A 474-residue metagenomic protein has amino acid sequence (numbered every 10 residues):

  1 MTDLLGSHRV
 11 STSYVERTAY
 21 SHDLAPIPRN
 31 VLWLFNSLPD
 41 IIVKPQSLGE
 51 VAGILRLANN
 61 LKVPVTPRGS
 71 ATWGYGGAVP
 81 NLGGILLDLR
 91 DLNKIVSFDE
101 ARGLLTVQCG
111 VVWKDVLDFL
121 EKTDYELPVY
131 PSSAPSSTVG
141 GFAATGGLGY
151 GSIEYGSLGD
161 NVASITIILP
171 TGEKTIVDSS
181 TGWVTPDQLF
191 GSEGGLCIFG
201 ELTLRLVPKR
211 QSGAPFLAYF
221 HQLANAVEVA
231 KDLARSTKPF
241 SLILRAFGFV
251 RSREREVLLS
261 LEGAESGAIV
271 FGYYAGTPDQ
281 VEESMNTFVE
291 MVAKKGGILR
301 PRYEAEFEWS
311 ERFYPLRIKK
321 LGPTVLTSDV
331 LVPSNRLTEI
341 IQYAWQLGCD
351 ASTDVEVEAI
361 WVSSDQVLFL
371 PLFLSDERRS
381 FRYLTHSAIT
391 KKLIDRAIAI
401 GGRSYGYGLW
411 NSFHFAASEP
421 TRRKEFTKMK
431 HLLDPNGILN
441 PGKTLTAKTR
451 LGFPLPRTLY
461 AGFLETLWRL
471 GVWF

Functional and structural regions predicted by a protein language model:
M1-L32, N60-P64, S70, M291-F307 (+2 more regions): N-terminal accessory segments
V10-Y14, V43-P45, P64-G69, L87-L89 (+10 more regions): General beta-strand structural signal in soluble alpha/beta enzymes
T12-P28, V227-K392, R396, Y407-G408: C-terminal substrate-recognition/cap domain of FAD-linked oxidoreductases
V15-L92: Glycine-rich N-terminal segment of FAD-binding domains in flavoprotein oxidoreductases, spanning the beta-loop-helix
E16-S21, A25, K44-Q46, L57 (+11 more regions): Feature of Fe-S/electron-transfer and energy-metabolism proteins that preferentially highlights extended coupling
K94-K238, L242-I243, P456, L467-F474: FAD-binding subdomain of flavoenzyme oxidoreductases
W410-F474: Activity-critical C-terminal alpha-helical subdomain
